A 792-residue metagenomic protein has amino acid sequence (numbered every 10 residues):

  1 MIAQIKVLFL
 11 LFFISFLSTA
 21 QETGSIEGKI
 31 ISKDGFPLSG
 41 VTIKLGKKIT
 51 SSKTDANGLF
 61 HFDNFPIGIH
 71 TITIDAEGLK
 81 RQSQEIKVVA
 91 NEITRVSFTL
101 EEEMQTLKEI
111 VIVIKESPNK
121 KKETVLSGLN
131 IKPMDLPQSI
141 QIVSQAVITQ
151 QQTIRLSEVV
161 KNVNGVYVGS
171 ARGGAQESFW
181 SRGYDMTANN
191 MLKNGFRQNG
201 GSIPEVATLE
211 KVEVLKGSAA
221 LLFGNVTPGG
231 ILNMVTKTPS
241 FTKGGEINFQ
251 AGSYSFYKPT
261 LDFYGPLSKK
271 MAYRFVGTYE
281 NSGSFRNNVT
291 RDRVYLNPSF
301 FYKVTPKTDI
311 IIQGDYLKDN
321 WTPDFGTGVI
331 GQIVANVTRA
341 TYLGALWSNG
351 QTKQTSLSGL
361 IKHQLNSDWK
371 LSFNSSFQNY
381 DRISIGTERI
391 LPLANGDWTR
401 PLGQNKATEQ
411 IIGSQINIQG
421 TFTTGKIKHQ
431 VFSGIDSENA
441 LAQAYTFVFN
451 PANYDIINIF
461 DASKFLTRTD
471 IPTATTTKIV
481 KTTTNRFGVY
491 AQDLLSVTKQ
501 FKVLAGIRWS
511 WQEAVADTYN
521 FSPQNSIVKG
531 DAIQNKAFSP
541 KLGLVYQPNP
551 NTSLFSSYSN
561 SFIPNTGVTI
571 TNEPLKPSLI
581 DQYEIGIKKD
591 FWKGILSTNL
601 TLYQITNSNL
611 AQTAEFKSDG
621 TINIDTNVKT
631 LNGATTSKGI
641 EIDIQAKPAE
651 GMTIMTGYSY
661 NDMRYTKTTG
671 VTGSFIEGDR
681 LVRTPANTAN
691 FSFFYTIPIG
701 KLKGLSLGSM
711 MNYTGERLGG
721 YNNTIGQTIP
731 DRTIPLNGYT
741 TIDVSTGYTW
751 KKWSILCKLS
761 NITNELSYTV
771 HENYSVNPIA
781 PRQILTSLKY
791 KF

Functional and structural regions predicted by a protein language model:
F36-S39, K44-I49, D63, E92 (+2 more regions): Acidic, small-polar-rich N-terminal luminal/periplasmic segments of exported/outer-membrane proteins
T208-E210, L221-P298, V304-T308, T355 (+1 more regions): Outer-membrane beta-barrel translocator/receptor signature
E280, S284, N297-Q364, F377-E409 (+4 more regions): Acidic/polar loop-and-plug regions of large Gram-negative outer-membrane beta-barrel proteins
T305, E409, K428-Q430, D436-A440 (+3 more regions): Structural signature of Gram-negative outer-membrane beta-barrels, strongest in the C-terminal barrel of TonB-dependent
L357-Y380, P401-D517: Face-selective signature of the C-terminal outer-membrane beta-barrel domain
Q364-N366, K370-S376, R382-G386, S553-L554 (+5 more regions): Membrane-embedded beta-barrel scaffold of Gram-negative outer-membrane proteins
S608, N712-I729, G747-F792: C-terminal beta-signal and adjacent terminal beta-strands/loops of Gram-negative outer-membrane beta-barrel proteins
T630-N722, S787-K791: Gram-negative outer-membrane beta-barrel transporters
